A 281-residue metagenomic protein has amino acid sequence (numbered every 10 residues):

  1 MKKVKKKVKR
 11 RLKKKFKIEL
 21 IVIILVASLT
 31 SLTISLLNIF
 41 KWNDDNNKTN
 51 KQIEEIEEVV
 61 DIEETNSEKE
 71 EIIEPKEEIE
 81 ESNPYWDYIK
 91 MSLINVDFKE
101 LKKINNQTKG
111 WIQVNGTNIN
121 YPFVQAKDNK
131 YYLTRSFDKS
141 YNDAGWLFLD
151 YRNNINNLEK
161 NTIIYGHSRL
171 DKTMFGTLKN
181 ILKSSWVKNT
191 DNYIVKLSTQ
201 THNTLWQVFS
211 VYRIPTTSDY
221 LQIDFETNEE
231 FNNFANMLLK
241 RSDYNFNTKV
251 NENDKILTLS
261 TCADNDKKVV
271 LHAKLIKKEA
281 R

Functional and structural regions predicted by a protein language model:
M1-F16: N-terminal Lys/Arg-rich, disordered targeting/topogenic segments
L12-K14, L20, I72: Sequence-pattern detector for short linear motifs and compositional/periodic biases rather than a specific fold
K17-L29: Hydrophobic H-region at the start of alpha-helical membrane spans
S28-R281: Solvent-exposed, non-transmembrane regions of membrane-associated and secreted proteins
